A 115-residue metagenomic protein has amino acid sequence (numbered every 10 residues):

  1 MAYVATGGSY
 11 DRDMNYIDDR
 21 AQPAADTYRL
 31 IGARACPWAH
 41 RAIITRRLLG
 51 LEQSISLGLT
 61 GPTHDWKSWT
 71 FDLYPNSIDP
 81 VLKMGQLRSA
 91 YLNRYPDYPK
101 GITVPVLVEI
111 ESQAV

Functional and structural regions predicted by a protein language model:
M1-V115: GST-like domain detector, emphasizing the conserved glutathione-binding G-site in the N-terminal thioredoxin-like
